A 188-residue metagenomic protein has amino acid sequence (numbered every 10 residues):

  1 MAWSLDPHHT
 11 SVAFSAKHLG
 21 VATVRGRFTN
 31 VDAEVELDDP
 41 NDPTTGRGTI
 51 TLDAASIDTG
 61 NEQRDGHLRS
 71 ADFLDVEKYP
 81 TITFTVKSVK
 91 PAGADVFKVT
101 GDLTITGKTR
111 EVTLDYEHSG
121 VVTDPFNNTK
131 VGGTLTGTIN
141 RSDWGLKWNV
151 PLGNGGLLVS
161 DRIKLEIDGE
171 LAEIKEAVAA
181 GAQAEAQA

Functional and structural regions predicted by a protein language model:
M1-A188: Low-complexity, acidic/polar, glycine-enriched regions of mature
